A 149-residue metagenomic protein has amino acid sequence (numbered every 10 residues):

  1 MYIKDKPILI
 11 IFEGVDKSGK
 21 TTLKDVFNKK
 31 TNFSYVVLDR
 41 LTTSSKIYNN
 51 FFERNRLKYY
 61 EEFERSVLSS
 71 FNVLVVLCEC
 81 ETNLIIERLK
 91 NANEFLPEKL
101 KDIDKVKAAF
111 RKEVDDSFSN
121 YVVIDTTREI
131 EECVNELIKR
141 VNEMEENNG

Functional and structural regions predicted by a protein language model:
M1-P7: Phosphate-binding P-loop
F12: Hydrophobic anchor at the beta1->P-loop junction of P-loop NTPases
V15: P-loop (Walker A) phosphate-binding loop of NTP-binding proteins
G19: Conserved glycine(s) of the Walker
L23: Hydrophobic positions on the alpha1 helix immediately C-terminal to the Walker A/P-loop
K29-T82: Glycine-rich phosphate-binding loop used to anchor ATP phosphates in small-molecule kinases, encompassing both
V67-E113: A glycine- and Lys/Arg-enriched "phosphate-lid" helix/loop adjacent to the NTP-binding pocket of small-molecule kinases
N93-F95, K99, A108-G149: NTP-dependent small-molecule kinase module
